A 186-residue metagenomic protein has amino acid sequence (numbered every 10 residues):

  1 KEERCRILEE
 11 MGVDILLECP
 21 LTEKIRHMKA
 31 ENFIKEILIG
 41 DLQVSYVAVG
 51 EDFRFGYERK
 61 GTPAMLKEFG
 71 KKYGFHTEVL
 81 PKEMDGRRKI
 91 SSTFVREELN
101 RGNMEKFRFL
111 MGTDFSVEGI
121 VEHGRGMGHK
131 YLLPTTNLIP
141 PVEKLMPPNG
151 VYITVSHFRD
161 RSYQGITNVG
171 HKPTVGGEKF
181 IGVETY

Functional and structural regions predicted by a protein language model:
K1-I15: Active-site rim/loop-helix segments in enzyme catalytic domains that contact anionic ligands
R6-I7, E36-L38, K144: Short, flexible, glycine/charge-rich loop motifs used to bind or transfer phosphoryl groups or to couple energy/partner
M11-K24, P81: A conserved beta-strand->alpha-helix junction
P20, E51, V169-H171: Short secondary-structure boundary segments
K24-P134, N149, H157: Classical nucleotidyltransferase
G124-Y186: Phosphate/ribose-recognition catalytic cores of enzymes acting on nucleotide-derived substrates
